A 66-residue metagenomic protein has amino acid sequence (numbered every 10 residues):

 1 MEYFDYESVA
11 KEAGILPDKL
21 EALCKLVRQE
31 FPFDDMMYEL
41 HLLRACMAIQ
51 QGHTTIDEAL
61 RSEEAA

Functional and structural regions predicted by a protein language model:
M1-F31: N-terminal acidic leader/helix
D35-A66: Long, compositionally biased
